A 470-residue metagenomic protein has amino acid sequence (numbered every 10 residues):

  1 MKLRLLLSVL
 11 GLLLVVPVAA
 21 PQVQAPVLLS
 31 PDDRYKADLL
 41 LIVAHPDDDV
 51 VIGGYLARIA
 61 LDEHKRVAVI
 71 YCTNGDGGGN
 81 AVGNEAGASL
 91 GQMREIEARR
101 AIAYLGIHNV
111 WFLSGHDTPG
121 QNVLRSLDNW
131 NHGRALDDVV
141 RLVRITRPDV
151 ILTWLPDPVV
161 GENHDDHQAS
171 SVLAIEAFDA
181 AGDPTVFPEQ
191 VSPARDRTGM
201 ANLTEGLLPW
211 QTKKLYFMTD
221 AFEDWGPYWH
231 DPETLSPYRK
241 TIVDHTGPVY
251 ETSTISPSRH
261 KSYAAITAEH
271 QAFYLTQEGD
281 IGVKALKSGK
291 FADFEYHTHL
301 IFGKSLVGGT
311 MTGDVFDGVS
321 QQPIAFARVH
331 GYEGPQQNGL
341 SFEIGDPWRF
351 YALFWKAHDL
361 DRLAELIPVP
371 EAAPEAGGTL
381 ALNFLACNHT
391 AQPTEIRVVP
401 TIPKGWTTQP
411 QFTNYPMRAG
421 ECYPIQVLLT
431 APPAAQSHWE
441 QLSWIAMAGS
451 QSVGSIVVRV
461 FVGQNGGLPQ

Functional and structural regions predicted by a protein language model:
L7-P17: Bacterial N-terminal signal peptides
Q22-I42, R125-S126, G133-A357: Metal-dependent de-N-acetylase/amidase catalytic core
Q22-T146, Q168, I175-D179: Active-site rim/loop-helix segments in enzyme catalytic domains that contact anionic ligands
Y104, Y415-Y423: Short proline/glycine- and polar residue-rich coil/turn motifs
S341-N383, N414-P416: Beta-sheet-dominated interaction scaffolds and their linkers
C387-G405, A446: Short acidic, flexible loop segments centered on an aromatic residue
P416-R418, T430-Q436: Short, surface-exposed loop/turn segments at beta-strand-coil junctions that are enriched for proline with nearby
P433-P469: Terminal connector regions
